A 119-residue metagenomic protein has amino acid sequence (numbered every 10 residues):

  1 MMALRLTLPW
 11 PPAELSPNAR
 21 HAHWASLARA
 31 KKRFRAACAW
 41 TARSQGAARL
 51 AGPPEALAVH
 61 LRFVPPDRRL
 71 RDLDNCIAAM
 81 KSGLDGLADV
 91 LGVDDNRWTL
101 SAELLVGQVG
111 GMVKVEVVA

Functional and structural regions predicted by a protein language model:
M1-A119: Catalytic phosphate/metal-binding cores of nucleic-acid and nucleotide-processing enzymes, i.e., regions that mediate
